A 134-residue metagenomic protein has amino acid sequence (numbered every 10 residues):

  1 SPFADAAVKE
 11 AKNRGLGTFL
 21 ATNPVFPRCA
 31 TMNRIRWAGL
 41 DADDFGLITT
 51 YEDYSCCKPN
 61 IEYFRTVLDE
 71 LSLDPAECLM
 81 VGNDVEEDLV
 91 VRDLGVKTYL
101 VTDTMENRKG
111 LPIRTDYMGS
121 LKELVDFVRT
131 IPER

Functional and structural regions predicted by a protein language model:
S1-F3: Metal-dependent phosphoesterase signature
D5, K9, A21-V25, T31-R134: Asp-based, Mg2+/Mn2+-dependent phosphohydrolase catalytic module
K12: Conserved ATPase "switch" residues in P-loop NTPase domains
